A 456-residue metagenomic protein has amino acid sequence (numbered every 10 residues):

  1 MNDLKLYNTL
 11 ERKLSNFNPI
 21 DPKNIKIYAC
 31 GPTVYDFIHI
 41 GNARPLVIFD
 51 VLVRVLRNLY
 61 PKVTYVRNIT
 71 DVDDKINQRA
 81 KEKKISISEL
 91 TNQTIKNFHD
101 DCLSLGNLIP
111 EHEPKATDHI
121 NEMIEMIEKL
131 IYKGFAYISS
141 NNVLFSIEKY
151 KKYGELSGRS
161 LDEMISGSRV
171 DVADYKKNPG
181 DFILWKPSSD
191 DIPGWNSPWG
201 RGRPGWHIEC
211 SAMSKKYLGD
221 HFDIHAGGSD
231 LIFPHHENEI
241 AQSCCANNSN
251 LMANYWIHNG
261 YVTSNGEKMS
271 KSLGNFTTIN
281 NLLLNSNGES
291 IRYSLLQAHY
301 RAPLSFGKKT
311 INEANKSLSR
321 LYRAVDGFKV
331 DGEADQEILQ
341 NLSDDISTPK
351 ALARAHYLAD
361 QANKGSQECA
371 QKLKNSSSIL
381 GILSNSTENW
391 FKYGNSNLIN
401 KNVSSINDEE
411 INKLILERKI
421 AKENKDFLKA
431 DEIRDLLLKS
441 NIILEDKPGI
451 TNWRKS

Functional and structural regions predicted by a protein language model:
M1-Y35, D50, N121-V330: Alpha-helical recognition segments enriched in aromatics with Gly/Pro capping that present substrate-recognition
E11-L14, I20-G106, L444-D446, W453: N-terminal, positively charged nucleic-acid-binding surface of large information/translation enzymes
R67, H112-D118, N142, N259: Acidic carboxylate-rich catalytic motifs and surrounding loops in phosphoryl-/glycosyl-chemistry enzymes
D100-A136: N-terminal, positively charged, Ser/Thr/Ala/Gly-biased leader segments that form transit/presequence-like amphipathic
I109, S139-S140, D446-I450: Short Gly/Ser/Thr- and Asp/Glu-enriched loop/turn motifs at secondary-structure junctions
P110-P114, H225-G227, N363-Q367: Short catalytic-loop micro-motif centered on adjacent basic/acidic residues
K268-S456: Structural preference for alpha-helix termini/caps and helix-kink/transition segments
